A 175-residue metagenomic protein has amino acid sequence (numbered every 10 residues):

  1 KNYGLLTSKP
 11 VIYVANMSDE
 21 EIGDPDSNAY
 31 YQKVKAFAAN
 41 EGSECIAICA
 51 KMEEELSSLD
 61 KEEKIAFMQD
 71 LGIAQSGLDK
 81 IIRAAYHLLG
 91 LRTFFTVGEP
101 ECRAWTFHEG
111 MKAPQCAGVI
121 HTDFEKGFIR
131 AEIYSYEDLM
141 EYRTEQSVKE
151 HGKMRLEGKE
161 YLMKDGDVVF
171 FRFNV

Functional and structural regions predicted by a protein language model:
K1-K164, V169, N174: C-terminal-of-GTPase-core extension/linker across diverse P-loop GTPases
